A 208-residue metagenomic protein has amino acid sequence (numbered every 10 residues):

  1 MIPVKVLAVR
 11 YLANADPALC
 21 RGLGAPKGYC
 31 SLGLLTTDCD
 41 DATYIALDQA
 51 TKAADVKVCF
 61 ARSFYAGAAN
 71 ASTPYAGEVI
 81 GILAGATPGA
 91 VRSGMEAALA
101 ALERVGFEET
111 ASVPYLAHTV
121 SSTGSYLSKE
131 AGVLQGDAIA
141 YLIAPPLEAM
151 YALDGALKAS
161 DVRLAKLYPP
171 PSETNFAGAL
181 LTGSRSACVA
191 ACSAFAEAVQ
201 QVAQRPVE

Functional and structural regions predicted by a protein language model:
I2-C39, R62-V79, G85-T87, G106-D154 (+1 more regions): A structural signal for small-residue-enriched, beta-sheet-centric alpha/beta enzyme cores and oligomeric scaffold folds
T43-Q49: N-terminal low-complexity, intrinsically disordered segments
A46, G94, A149-A152: Amphipathic alpha-helical interface surfaces
K57: Flexible, small-/acidic-enriched active-site or ligand-binding loops
R92-A101, A191-A198: Short amphipathic alpha-helices in soluble, non-transmembrane regions that often serve as interface/regulatory elements
